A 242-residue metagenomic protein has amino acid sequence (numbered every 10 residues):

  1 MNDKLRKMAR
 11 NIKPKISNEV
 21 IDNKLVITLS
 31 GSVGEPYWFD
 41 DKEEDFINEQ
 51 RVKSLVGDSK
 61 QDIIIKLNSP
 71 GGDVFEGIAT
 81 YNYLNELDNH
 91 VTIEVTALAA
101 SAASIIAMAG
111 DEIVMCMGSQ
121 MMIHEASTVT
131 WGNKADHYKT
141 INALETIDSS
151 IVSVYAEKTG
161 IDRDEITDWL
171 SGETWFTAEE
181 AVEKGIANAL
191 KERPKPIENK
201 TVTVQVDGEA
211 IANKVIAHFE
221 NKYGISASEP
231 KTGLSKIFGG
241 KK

Functional and structural regions predicted by a protein language model:
M1-E94, L98-A102, G110-K242: N-terminal organellar transit peptides
